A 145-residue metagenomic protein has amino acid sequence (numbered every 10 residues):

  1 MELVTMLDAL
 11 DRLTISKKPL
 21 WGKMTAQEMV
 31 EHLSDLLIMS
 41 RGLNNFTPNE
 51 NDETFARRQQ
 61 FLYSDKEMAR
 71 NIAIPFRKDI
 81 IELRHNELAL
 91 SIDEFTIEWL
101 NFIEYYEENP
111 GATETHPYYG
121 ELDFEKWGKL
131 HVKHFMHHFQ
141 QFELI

Functional and structural regions predicted by a protein language model:
M1-K23: An N-terminal domain-cap segment
M1-V4, I38, L88, I92-D93: Domain-scale detector for complete catalytic domains at protein termini or as standalone homologs
E2-T5, A9, R57, E94 (+2 more regions): Exposed alpha-helical structural elements
M6, L33, S91, F95-F102 (+1 more regions): Alpha-helical packing segments of well-folded alpha/beta enzyme cores
L7, D11, L37-I38, T96 (+2 more regions): Structural signal for well-ordered, non-membrane alpha-helices
D8, G42-R57, I80-I92: Short charge-dense sequence patches
S16-E67, Y105, T113-I145: Short, contiguous alpha-helical
Y63-G111: Acidic/histidine-rich alpha-helical segments that form the ligand environment of transition-metal centers
